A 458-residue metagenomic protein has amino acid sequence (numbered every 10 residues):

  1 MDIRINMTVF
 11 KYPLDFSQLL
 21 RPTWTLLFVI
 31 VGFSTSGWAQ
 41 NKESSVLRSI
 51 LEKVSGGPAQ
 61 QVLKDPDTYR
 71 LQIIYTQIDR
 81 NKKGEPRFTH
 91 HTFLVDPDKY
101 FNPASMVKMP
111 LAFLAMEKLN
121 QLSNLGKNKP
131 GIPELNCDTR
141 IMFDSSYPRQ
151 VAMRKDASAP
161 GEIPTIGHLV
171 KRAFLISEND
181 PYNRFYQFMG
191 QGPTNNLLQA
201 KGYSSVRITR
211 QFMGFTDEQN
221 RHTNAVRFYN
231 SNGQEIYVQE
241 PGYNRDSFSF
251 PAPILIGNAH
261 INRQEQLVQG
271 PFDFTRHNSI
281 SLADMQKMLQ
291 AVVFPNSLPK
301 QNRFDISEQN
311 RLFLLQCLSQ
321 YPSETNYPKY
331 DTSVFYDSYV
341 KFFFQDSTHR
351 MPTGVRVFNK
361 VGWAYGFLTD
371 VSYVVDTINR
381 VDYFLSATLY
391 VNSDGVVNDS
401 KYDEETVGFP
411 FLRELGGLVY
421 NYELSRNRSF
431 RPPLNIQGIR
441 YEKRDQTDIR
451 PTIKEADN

Functional and structural regions predicted by a protein language model:
M1-E43: Bacterial Sec-dependent N-terminal signal peptides
N41-A59, Q264-N458: Structured C-terminal helix/loop/strand segments within mature extracytoplasmic catalytic/sensor domains
K42-G57, D65-Y69, K127-T139, F143-F294 (+1 more regions): Active-site-adjacent helix/loop patches that line small-molecule binding or acyl-intermediate pockets
K53-V95, L385-A387: A short, well-structured edge-of-sheet supersecondary motif
P66-R70, F88-H90, D96-D98, N102-P110 (+5 more regions): Extracytoplasmic
I78, D98, K118, S146-P148 (+2 more regions): Solvent-exposed coil/turn segments that connect beta secondary-structure elements in extracytoplasmic/periplasmic
N102-P133, L385: Active-site SXXK
K108-A115, A173, L198, M285 (+3 more regions): Residue-level preference for non-acidic, small/hydrophobic
